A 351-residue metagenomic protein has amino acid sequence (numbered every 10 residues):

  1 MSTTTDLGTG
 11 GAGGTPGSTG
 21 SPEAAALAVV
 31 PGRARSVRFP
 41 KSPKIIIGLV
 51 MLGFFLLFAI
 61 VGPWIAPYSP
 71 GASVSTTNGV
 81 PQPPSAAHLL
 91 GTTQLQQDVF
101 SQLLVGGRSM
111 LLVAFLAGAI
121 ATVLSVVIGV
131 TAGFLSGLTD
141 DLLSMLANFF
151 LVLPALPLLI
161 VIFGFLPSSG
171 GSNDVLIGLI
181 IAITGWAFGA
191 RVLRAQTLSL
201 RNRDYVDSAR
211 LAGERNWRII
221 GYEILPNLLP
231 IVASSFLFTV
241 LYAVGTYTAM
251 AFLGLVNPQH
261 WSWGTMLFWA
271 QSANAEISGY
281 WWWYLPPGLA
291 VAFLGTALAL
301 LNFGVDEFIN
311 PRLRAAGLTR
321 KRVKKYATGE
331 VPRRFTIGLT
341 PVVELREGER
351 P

Functional and structural regions predicted by a protein language model:
M1-V50, N302-P351: Transmembrane alpha-helical segments of polytopic membrane transport and secretion proteins
P22-A72, L143-L146, R218, L228-L229 (+1 more regions): N-terminal signal-anchor/first transmembrane alpha helix
I46, V50, F54, F58-T92 (+1 more regions): Hydrophobic alpha-helical transmembrane segments of membrane transport/permease proteins and related membrane-embedded
L89, I120-L124, G133-R203, P230-A233: Generic hydrophobic transmembrane alpha-helix motif, especially the helices
F100-F134, F293-L294: Transmembrane alpha-helix signature in integral membrane proteins
R108-L124, W217-A249: Transmembrane alpha-helices
L151, F163-L166, T197, F238-T239 (+2 more regions): Glycine-rich helix-loop "coupling/hinge" segments at transmembrane-helix boundaries in multipass transporters
